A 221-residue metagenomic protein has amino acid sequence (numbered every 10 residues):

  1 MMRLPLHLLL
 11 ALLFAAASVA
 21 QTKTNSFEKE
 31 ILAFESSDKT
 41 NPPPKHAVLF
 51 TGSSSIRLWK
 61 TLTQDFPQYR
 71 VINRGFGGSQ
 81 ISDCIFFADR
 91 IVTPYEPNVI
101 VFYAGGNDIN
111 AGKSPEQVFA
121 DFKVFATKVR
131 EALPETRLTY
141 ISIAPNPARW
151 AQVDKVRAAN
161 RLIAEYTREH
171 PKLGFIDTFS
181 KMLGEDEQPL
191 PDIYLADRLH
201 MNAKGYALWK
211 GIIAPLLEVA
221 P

Functional and structural regions predicted by a protein language model:
M1-L49, K60, Q64-D65, A220-P221: N-terminal secretory targeting modules
N41, R90, N107, K123 (+3 more regions): Extracellular glycan-modifying ectodomains
N41-P44, D65-F66, T93-P94, E131-L133 (+1 more regions): Extracellular/periplasmic catalytic domains that process cell-envelope and extracellular macromolecules
V48-T51, V71-G75, V99-A104, R137-S142 (+2 more regions): Structural recognition of the beta-strand scaffold that forms the well-ordered cores of secreted hydrolase catalytic
I56-I72, I81-F119, T139, I143-P147: Oxyanion-hole/transition-state-stabilizing segment in secreted/luminal serine hydrolases and related acyltransferases
P115-F125, K155-N160: Charged helix-capping and loop-helix junction motifs
P147-P221: Catalytic His-Asp segment of secreted/periplasmic serine-dependent ester chemistry enzymes
